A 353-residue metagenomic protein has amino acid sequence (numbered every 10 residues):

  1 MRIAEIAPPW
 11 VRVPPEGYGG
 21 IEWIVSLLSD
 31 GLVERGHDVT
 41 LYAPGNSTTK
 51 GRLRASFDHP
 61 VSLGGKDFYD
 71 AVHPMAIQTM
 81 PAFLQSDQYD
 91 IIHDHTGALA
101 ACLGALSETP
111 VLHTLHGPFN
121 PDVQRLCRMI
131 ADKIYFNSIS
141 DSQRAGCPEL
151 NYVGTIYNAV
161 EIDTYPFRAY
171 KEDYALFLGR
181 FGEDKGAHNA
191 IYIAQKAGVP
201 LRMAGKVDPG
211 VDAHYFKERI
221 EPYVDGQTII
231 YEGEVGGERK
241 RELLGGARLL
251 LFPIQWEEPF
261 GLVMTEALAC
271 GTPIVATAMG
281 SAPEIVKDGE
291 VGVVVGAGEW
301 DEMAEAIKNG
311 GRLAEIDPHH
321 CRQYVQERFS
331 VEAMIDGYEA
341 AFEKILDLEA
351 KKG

Functional and structural regions predicted by a protein language model:
M1-G353: Catalytic cores of nucleotide-sugar-dependent glycosyltransferases that transfer UDP/GDP/TDP-activated
